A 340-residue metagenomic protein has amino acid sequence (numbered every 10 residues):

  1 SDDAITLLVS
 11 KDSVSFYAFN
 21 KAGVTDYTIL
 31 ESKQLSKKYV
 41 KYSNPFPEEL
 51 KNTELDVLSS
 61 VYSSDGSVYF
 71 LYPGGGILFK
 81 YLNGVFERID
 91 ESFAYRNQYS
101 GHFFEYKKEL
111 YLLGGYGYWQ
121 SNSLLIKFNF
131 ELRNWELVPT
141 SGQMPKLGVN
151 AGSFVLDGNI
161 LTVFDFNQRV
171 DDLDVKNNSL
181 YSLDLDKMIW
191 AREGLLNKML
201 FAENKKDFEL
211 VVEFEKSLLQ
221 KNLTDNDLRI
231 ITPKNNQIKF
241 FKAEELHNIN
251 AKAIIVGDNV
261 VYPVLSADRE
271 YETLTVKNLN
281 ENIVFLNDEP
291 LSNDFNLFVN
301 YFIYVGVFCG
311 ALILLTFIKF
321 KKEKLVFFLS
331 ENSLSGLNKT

Functional and structural regions predicted by a protein language model:
S1, K38-K51, E87-F93, N134-Q143 (+2 more regions): A short beta-strand motif characteristic of beta-propeller blades
S1-S13, P47-V61, Y95-F104, P145-V155 (+3 more regions): Repeated scaffold domains used in trafficking and secretory/extracellular systems, primarily beta-propellers
D12-Y17, G66-F70, K108-L112, G158-V163 (+2 more regions): Entry beta-strands of beta-propeller and related beta-repeat scaffolds
S13-S43, Y72-N83: Beta-propeller domains
V14, K21-T25, G75-I77, Y116-S121 (+3 more regions): Short glycine/acidic-enriched loop and turn motifs that connect beta-strands
L30-E31, Y81-V85, N129-R133, D184-M188 (+2 more regions): Short loop/turn segments that connect beta-strands within beta-propeller blades
R169-F298: Membrane-proximal extracellular "stem/stalk" segments of glycoproteins immediately N-terminal to a transmembrane helix
N287-K339: C-terminal single-pass membrane-anchor helix
